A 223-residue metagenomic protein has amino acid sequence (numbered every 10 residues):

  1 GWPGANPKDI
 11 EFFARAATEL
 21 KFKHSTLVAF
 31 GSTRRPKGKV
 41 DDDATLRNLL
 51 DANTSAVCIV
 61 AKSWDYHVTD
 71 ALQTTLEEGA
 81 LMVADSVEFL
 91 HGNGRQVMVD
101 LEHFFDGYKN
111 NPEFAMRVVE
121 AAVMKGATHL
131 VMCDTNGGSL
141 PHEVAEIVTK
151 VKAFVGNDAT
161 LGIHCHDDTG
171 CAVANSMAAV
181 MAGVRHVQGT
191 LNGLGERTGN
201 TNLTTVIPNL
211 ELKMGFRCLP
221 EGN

Functional and structural regions predicted by a protein language model:
G1-N223: Catalytic cores and adjacent flexible loops of soluble metabolic enzymes that perform enolate/carbanion chemistry on
